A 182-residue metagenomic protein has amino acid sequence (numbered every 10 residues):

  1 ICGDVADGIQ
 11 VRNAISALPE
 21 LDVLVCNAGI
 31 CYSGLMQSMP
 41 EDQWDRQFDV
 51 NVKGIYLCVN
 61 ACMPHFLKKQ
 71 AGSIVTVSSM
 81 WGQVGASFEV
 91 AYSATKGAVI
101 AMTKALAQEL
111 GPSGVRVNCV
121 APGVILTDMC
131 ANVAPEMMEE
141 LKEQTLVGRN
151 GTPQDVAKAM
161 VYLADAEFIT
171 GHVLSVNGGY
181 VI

Functional and structural regions predicted by a protein language model:
C2-N13, E41, Q154-D155: The beta1-alpha1 cofactor-binding region of Rossmann-like NAD(H)/NADP(H)-dependent oxidoreductases
L35-M36, P40-F48, C130, M137 (+1 more regions): Substrate-binding pocket helix/loop in short-chain dehydrogenase/reductase
M39, G85-S93, A105: Active-site loop-to-helix junction immediately N-terminal to the catalytic Tyr of the SDR YXXXK motif in Rossmann-fold
V59, T95, T103: Active-site helix of classical SDR
P64, Q108-P112: Alpha-helical segment proximal to the catalytic Tyr-Lys
S79: Residue(s) in the substrate-gating loop at a strand-loop-helix junction that position the organic substrate next
R149-V176, V181: C-terminal substrate-recognition "lid" of short-chain dehydrogenase/reductases
